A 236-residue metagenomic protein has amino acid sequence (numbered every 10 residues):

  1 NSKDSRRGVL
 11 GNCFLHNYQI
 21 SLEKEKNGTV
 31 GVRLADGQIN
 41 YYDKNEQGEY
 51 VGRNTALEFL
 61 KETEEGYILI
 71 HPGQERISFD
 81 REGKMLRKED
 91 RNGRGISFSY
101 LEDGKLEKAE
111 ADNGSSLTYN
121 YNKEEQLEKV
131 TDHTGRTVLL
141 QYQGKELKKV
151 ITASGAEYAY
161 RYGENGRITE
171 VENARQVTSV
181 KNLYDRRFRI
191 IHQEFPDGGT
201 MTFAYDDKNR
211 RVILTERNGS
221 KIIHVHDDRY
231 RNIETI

Functional and structural regions predicted by a protein language model:
N1-I236: Extended charged/polar low-complexity repeat regions
